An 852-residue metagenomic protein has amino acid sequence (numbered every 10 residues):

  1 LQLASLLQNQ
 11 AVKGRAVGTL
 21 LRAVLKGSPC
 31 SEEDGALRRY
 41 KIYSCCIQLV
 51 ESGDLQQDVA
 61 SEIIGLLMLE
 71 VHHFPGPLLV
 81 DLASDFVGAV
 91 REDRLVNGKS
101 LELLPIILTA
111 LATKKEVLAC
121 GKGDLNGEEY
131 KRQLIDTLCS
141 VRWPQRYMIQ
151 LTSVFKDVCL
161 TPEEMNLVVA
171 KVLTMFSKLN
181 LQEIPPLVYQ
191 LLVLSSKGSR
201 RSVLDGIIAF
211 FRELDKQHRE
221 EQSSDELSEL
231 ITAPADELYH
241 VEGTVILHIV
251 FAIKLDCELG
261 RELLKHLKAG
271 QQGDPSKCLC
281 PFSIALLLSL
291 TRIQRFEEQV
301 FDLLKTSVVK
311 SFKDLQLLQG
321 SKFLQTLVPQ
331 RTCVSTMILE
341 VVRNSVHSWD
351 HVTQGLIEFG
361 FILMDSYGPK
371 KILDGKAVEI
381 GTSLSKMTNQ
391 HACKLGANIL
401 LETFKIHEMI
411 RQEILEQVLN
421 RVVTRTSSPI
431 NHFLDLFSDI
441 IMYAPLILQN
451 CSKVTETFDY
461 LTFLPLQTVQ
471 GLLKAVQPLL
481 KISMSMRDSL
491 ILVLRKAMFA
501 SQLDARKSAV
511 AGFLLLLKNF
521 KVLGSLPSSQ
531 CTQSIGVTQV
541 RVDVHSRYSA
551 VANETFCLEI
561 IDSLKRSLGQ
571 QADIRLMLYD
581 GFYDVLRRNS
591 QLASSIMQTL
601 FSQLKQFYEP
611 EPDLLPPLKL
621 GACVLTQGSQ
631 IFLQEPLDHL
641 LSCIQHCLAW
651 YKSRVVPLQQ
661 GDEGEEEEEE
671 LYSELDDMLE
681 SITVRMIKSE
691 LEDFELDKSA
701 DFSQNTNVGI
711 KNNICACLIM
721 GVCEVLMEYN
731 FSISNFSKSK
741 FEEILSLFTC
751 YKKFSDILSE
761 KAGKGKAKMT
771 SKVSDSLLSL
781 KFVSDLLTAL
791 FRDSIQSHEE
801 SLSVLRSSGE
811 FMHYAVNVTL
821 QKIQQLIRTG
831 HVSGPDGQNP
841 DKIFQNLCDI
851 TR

Functional and structural regions predicted by a protein language model:
L1-R425, D439-S452, E456, M486 (+3 more regions): Long internal repeat-built scaffold domains in very large eukaryotic proteins
M409-G524: Secondary-structure-rich domain cores
